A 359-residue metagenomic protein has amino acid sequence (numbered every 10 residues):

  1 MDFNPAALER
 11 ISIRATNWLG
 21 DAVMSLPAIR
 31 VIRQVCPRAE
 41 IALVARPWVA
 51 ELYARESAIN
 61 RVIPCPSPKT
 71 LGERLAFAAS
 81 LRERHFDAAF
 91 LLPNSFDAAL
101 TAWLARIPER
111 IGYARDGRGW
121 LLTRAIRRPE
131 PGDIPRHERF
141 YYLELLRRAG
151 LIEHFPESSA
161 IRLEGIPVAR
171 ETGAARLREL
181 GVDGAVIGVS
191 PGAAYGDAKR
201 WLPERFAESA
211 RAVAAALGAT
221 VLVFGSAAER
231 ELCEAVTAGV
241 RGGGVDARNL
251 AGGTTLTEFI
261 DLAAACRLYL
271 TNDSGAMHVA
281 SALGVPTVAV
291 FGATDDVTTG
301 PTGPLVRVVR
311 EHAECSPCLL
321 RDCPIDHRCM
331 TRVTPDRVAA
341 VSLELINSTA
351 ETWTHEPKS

Functional and structural regions predicted by a protein language model:
M1-S359: Catalytic machinery of carbohydrate-active enzymes, primarily nucleotide-sugar-dependent glycosyltransferases
